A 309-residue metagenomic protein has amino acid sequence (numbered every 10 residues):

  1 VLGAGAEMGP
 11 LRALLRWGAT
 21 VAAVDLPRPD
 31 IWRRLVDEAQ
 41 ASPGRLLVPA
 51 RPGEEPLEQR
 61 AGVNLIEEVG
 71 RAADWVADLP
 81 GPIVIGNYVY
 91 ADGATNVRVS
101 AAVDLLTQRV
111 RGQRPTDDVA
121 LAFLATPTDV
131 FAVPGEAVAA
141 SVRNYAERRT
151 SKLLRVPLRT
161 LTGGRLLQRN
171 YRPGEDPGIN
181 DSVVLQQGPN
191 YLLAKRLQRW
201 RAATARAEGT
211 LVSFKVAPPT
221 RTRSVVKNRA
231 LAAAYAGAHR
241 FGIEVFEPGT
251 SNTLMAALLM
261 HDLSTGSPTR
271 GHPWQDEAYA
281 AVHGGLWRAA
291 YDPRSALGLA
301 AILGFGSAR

Functional and structural regions predicted by a protein language model:
V1-L11, L15, A23: Glycine-rich adenosine-cofactor-binding loop
G5-M8, P27-P29, E55, Q59 (+2 more regions): Short acidic, S/G/P-rich loop/turn micro-motifs used as interaction or catalytic elements
A22-D25, R34-D37, V130: Extended, regular secondary-structure scaffolds
W32-L79: Extended charged low-complexity segments that act as oligomerization/scaffolding linkers
W75-P157: Long, internal scaffold/assembly segments composed of regular secondary structure
A120-R309: Long, contiguous domain-sized segments
